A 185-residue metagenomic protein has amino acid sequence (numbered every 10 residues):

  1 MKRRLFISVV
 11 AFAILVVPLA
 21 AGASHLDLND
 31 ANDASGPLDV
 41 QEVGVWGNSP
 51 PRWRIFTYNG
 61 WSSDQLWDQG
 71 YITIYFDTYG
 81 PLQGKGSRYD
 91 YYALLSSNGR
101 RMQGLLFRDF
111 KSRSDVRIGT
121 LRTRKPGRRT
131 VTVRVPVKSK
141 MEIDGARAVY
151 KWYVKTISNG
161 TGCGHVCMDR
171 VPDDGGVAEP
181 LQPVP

Functional and structural regions predicted by a protein language model:
M1-V9: Bacterial N-terminal signal peptides that target proteins for export
S8-P18: Bacterial N-terminal signal peptides
L19-A23: Sec/Tat signal peptide C-region and signal peptidase I cleavage site
S24-R100, G162: Surface-exposed, glycine/proline- and aromatic-rich loop segments on solvent-exposed faces across compartments
W46-P51, L66-D68, K125-G127, A146 (+1 more regions): Solvent-exposed loop and beta-edge segments used for protein-protein assembly and interaction
W53, V133-V135, H165, D169: Disulfide-rich extracellular modules and peptides
G80-Y92, M141-P185: Acidic/polar low-complexity flexible segments
L105-G145: Acidic, glycine-rich flexible loop segments
